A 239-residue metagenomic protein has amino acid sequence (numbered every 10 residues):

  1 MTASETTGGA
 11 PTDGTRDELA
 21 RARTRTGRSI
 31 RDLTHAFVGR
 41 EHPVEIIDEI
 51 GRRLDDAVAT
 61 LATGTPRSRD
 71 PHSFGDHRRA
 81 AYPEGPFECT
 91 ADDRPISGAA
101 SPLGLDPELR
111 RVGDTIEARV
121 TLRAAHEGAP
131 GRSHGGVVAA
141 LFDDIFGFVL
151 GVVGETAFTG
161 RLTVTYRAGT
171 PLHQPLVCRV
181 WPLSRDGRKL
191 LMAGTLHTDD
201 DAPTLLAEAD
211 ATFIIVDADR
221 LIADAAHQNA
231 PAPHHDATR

Functional and structural regions predicted by a protein language model:
T2-R78, T170-L172, L183-R239: HotDog/MaoC-like acyl-thioester-processing domains
E5, G9-D17, I145-V177: Hydrophobic beta-strand-centered segment that forms part of the acyl-chain substrate-binding groove
D48-R123: Long amphipathic N-terminal alpha/beta scaffold segment
D106-E108, V177-P182, D210: Short, surface-exposed charged micro-motifs
R111-T115, S133-T156: Active-site helix/loop of acyl-thioester processing domains in fatty-acid/polyketide metabolism, spanning hotdog-fold
L122-G135: Short histidine-centered catalytic/ligand-binding loop motif
